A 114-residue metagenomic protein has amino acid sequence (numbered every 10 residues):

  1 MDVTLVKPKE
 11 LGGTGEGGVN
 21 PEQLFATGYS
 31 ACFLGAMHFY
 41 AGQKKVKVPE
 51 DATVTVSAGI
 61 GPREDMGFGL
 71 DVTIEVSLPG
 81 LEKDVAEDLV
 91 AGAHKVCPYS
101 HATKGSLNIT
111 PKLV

Functional and structural regions predicted by a protein language model:
M1-T27, L34-V114: Extended beta-strand/beta-hairpin segments
